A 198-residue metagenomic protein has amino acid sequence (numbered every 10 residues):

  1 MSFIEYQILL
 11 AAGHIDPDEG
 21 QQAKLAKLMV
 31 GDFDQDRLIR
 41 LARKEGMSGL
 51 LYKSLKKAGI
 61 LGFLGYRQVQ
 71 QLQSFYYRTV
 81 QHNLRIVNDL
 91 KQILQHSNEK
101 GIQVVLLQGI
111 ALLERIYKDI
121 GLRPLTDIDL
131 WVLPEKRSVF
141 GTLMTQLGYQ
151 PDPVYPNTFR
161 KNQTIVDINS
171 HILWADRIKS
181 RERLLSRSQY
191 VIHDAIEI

Functional and structural regions predicted by a protein language model:
M1-T126, V132-I198: Conserved NTP-donor binding/palm subdomain of two-metal-ion nucleotidyltransferases/polymerases, i.e., the charged
